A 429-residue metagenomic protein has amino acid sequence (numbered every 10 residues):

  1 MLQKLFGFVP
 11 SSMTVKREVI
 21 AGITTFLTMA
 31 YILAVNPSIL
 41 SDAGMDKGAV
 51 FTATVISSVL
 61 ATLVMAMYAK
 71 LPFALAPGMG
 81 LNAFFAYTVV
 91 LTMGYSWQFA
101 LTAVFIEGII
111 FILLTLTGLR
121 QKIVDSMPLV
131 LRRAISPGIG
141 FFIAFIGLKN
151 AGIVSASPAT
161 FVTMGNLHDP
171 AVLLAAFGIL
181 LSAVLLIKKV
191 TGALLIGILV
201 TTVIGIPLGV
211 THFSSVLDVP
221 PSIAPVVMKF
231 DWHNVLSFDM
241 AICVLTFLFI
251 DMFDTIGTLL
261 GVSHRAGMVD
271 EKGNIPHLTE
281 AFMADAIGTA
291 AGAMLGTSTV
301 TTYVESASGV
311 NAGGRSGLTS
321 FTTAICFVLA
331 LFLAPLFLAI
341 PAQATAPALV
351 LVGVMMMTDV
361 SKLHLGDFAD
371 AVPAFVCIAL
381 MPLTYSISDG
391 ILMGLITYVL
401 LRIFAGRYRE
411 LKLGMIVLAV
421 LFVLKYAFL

Functional and structural regions predicted by a protein language model:
M1-A49, T163-M164, I196-T279, V420-L424: Helix-loop-helix hairpins and the membrane-proximal interhelical loops of multi-pass alpha-helical transport proteins
L2-N36, S57, G78-Y87, L91-S136 (+1 more regions): Helix-loop-helix junctions within the multi-pass membrane cores of secondary transporters/permeases
V19, I39, I123, G192 (+3 more regions): Residue-level signature of catalytic and energy-coupling elements of molecular machines, predominantly ATP/GTP-dependent
I23-A30, L63, M67, L148 (+3 more regions): Hydrophobic/aromatic residues within the transmembrane alpha-helices of Major Facilitator Superfamily
G44-L63: Loop-to-helix transition at the N-terminal end of transmembrane alpha-helices
V59-M79, I110: Juxtamembrane transmembrane-helix boundary signature
M93-P207, T211, F321-L429: Membrane-embedded alpha-helical modules
